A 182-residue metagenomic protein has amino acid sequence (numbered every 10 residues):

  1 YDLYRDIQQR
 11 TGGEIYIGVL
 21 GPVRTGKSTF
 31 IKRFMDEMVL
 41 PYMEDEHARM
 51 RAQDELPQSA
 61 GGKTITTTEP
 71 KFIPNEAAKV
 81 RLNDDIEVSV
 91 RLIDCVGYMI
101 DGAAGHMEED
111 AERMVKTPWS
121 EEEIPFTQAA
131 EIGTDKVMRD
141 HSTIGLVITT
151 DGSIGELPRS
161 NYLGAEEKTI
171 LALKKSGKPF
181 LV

Functional and structural regions predicted by a protein language model:
Y1-E123, M138-H141: Conserved G1/Walker A P-loop phosphate-binding module
N83-D85, E109-V182: Conserved C-terminal guanine-recognition region of P-loop GTPase G domains, centered on the G4
